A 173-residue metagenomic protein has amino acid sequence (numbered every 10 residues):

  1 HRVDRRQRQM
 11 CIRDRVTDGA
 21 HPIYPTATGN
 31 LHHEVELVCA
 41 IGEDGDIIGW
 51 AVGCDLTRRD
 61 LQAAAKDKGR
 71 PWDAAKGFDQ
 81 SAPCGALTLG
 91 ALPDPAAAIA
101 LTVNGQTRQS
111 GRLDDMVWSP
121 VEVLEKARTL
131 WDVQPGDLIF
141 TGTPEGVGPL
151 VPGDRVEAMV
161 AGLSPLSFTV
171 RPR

Functional and structural regions predicted by a protein language model:
H1-I12: Single conserved hydrophobic/aromatic residue that forms the stacking wall/gate of nucleotide- or nucleobase-binding
R5, H32-E36, D46-I47, D79 (+1 more regions): Short connector loops at helix/strand junctions that flank enzyme active sites, especially segments positioning acidic
Q7, E34-E36, D55, N104 (+1 more regions): Acidic active-site catalytic centers that drive phospho-/nucleotidyl reactions and related ester hydrolyses
C11, E34, A161-L163: A short, compositionally biased micro-patch
R13-D14, Q80: Conserved double-stranded beta-helix
V16-V35, K66-G69: Short acidic (Asp/Glu) patches
E34-D60: RNA pseudouridine synthases
A51, R59-R173: Catalytic-pocket segment enriched in acidic/His residues
